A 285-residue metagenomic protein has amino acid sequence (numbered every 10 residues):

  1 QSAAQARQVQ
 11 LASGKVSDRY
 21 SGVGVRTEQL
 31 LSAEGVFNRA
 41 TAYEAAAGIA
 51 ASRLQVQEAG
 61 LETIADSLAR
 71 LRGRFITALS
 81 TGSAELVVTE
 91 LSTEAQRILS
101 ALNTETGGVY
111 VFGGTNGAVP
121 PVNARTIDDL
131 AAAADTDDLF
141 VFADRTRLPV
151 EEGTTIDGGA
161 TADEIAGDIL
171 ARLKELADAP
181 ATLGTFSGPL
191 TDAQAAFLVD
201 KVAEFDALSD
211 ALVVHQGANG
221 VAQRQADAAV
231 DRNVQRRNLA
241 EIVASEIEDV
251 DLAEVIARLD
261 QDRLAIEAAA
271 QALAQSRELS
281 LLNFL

Functional and structural regions predicted by a protein language model:
Q1-A118, T185-L285: Amphipathic alpha-helical polymerization modules
N116-A193: Cysteine-poor, low-complexity segments in flexible/peripheral regions
